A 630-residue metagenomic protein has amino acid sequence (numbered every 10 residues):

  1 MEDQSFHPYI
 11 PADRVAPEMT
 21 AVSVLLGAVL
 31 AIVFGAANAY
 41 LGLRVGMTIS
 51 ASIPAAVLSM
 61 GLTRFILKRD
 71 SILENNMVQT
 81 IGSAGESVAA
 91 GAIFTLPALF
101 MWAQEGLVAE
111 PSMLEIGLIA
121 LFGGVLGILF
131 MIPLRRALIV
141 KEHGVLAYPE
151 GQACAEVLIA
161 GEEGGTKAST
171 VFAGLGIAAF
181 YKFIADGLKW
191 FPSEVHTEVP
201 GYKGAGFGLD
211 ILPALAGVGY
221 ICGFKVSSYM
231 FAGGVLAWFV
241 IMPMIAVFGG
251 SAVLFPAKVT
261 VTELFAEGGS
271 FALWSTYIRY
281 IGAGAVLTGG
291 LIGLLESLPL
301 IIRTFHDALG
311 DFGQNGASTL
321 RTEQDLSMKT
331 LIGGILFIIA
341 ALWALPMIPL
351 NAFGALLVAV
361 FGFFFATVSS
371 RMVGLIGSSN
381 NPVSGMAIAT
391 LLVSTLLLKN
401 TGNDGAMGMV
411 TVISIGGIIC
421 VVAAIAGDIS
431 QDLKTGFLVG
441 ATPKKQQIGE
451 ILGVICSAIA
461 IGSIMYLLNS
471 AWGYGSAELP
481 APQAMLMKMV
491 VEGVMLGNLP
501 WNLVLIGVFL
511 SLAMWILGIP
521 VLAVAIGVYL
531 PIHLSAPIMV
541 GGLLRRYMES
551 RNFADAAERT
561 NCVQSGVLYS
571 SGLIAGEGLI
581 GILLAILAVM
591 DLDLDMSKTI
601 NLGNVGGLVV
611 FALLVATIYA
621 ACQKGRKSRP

Functional and structural regions predicted by a protein language model:
M1-P630: Alpha-helical multipass membrane-protein architecture
